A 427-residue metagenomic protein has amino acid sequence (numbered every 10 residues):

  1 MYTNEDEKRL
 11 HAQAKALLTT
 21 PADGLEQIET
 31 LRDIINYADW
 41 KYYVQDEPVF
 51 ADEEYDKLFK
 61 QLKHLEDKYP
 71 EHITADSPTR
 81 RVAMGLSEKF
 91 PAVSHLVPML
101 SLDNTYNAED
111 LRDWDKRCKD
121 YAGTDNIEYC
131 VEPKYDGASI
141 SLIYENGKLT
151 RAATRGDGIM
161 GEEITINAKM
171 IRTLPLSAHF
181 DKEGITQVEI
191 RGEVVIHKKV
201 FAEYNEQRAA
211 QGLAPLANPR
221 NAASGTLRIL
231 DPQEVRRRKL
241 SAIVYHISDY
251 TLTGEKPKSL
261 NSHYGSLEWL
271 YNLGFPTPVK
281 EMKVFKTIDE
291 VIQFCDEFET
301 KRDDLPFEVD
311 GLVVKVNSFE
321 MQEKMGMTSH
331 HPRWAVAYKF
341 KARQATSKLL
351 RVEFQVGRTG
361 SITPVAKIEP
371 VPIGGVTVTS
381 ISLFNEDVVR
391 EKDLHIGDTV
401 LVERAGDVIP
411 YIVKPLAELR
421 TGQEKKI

Functional and structural regions predicted by a protein language model:
M1-I427: RNA/tRNA-interacting regions in translation and RNA-turnover enzymes
